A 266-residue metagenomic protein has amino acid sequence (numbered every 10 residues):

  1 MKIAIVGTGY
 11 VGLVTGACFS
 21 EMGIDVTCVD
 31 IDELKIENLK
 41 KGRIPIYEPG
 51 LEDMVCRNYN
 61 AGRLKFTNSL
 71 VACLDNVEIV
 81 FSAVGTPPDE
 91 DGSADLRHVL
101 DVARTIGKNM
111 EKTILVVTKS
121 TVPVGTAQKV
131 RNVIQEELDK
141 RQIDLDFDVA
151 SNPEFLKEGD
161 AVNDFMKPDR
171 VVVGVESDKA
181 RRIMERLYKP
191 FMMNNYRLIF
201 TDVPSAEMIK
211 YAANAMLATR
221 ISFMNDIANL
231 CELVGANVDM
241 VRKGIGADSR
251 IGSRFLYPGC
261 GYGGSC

Functional and structural regions predicted by a protein language model:
M1-S265: Structural/interface elements that position substrates and couple domains in central-metabolism enzymes
